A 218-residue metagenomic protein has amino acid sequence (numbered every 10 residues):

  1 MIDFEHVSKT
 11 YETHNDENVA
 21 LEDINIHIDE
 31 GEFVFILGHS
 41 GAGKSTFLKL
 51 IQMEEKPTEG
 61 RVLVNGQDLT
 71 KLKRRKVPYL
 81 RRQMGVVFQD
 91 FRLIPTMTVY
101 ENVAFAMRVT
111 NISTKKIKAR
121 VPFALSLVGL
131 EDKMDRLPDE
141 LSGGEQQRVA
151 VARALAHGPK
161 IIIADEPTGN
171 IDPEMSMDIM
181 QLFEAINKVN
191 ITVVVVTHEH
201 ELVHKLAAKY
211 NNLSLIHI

Functional and structural regions predicted by a protein language model:
Q52: Helix-to-loop junction immediately C-terminal to a conserved catalytic motif
G60-D68: Conserved ABC transporter NBD signature motif
M97-F105: Short coil-to-helix segment of the ABC ATPase nucleotide-binding domain corresponding to the Q-loop/switch region
L137-L141, E145-Q147: Conserved ABC ATPase signature
A156-K160: A short, proline-enriched helix->beta-strand linker immediately N-terminal to the Walker B motif in ABC-type P-loop
I162-D165: Catalytic Walker B motif of ABC-type/P-loop ATPase nucleotide-binding domains
I216-I218: Conserved small/polar residues in nucleotide/adenosyl-binding loops
